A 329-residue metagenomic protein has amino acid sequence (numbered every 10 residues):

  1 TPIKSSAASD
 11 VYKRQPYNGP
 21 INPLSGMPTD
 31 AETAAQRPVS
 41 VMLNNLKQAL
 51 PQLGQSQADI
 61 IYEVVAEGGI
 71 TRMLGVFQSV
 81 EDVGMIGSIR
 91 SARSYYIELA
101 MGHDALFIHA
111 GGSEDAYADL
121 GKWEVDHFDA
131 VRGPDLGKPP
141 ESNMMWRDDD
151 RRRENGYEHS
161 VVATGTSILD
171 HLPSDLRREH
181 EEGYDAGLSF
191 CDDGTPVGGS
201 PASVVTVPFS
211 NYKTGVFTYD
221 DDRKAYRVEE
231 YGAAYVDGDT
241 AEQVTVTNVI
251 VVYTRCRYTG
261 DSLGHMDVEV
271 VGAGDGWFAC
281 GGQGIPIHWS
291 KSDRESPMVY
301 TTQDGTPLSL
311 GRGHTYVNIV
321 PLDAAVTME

Functional and structural regions predicted by a protein language model:
T1-Y12: Single conserved hydrophobic/aromatic residue that forms the stacking wall/gate of nucleotide- or nucleobase-binding
K13-A58, E67-E329: A surface/extracellular/periplasmic glyco- and lipid-processing/surface-interacting theme
V64: Change "in soluble alpha/beta enzymes" to "in soluble alpha/beta proteins
